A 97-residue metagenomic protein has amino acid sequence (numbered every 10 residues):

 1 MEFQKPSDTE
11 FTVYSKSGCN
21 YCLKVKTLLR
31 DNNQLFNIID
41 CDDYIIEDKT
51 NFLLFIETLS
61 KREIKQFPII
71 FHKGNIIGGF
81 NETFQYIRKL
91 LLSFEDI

Functional and structural regions predicted by a protein language model:
M1-I39: Local sequence-structure signature of Cys/Sec-based thiol-disulfide redox active-site neighborhoods
K16, D42, K73: Structured beta-strand/turn binding interfaces of compact recognition modules in eukaryotic regulators
G18-Y21, D48, F52, G79 (+1 more regions): Alpha-helical interaction elements in eukaryotic regulators
L28-R30, L53-F55, I87-K89, S93-F94: General N-terminal targeting signals
C41-K65, L91: Thioredoxin-like thiol-disulfide oxidoreductase module
H72-I97: Non-catalytic, surface beta->alpha helical segment in thiol-disulfide oxidoreductase systems
